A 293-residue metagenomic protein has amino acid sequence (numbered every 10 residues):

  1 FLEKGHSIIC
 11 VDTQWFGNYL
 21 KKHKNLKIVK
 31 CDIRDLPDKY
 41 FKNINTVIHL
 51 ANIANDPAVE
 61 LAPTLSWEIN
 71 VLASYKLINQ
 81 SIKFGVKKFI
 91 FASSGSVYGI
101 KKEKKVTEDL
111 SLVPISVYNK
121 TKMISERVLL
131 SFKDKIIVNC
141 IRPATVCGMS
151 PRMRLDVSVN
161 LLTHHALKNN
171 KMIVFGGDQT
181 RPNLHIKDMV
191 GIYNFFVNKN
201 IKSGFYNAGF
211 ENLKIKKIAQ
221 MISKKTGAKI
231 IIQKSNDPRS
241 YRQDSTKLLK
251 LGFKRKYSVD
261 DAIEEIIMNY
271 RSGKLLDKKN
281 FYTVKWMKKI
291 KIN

Functional and structural regions predicted by a protein language model:
F1-T46: N-terminal Rossmann/SDR dinucleotide-binding element
I33-I69: NAD(P)H-binding glycine-rich loop region in Rossmannoid oxidoreductase-like domains and their noncatalytic homologs
V59, V138-R152, L161-L184: A conserved pocket-lining segment of Rossmann-fold NAD(P)-dependent short-chain dehydrogenase/reductase
Y75-V117: Conserved Rossmann-fold NAD(P)-dependent oxidoreductase catalytic core, especially the SDR/UDP-sugar
I100, V113-R142, L167-K168: Active-site Tyr-X1-5-Lys
M123, C147-N160, N170, I186-K187 (+2 more regions): Glycine/proline-rich active-site loop of Rossmann-fold NAD(P)-dependent oxidoreductases
A166, I192-F195, K199-S245: Mid/C-terminal beta-alpha module of Rossmann-like enzyme folds, strongest in SDR-family dehydrogenases/epimerases
V259-N293: Amphipathic terminal alpha-helices
